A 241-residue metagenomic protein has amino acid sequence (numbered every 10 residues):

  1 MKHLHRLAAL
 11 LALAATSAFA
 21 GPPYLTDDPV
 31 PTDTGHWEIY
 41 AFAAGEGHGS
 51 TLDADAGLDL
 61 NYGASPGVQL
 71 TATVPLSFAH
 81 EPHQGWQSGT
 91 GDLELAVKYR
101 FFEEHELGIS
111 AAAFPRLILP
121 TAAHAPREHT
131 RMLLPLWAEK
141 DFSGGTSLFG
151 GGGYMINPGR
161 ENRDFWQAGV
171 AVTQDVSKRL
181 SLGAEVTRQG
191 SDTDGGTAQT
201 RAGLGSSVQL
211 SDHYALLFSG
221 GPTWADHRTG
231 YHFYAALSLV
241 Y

Functional and structural regions predicted by a protein language model:
M1-L25: Cleavable N-terminal export/targeting peptides
F19-Y241: Transmembrane beta-barrel domains of Gram-negative outer membranes and organellar outer membranes
